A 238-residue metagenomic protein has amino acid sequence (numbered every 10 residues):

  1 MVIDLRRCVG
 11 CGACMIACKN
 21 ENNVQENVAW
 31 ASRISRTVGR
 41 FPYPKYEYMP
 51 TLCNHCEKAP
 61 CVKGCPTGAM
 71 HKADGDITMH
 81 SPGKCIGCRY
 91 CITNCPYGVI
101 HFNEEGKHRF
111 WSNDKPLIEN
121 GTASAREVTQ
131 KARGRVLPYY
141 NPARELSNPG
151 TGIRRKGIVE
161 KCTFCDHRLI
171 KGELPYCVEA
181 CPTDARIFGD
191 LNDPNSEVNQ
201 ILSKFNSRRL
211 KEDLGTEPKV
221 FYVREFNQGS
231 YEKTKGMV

Functional and structural regions predicted by a protein language model:
M1-V238: Non-ligating segments of multi-cofactor redox enzymes
